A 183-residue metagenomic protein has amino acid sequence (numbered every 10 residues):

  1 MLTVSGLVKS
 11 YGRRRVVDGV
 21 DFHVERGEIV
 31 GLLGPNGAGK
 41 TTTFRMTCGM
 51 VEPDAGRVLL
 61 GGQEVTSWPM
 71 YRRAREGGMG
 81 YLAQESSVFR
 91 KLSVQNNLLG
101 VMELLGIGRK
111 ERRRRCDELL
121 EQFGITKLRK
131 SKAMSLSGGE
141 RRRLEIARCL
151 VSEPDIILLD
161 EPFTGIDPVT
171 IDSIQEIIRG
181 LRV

Functional and structural regions predicted by a protein language model:
L33-P35: The feature captures the beta-strand-to-loop junction immediately N-terminal to the Walker
C48: Helix-to-loop junction immediately C-terminal to a conserved catalytic motif
E64-G80, E85, R109-R113: ABC ATPase NBD coupling module
L99, K110-L128, Q175-R179: Conserved ABC ATPase "signature" region
K132-L136, E140: Conserved ABC ATPase signature
E153: Conserved catalytic motifs of ABC-family nucleotide-binding domains
I157-D160: Catalytic Walker B motif of ABC-type/P-loop ATPase nucleotide-binding domains
